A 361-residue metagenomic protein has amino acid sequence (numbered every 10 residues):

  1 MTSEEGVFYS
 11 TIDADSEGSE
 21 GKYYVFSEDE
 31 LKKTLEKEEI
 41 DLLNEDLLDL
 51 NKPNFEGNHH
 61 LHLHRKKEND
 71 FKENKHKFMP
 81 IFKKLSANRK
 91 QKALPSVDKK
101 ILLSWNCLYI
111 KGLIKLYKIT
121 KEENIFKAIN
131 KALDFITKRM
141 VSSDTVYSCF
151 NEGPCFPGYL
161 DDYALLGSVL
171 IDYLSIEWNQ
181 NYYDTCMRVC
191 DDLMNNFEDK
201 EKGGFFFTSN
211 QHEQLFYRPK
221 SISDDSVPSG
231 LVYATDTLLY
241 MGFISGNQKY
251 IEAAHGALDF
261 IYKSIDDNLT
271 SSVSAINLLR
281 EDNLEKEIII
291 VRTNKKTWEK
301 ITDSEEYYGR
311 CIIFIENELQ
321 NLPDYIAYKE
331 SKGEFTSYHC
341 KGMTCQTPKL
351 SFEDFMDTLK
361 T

Functional and structural regions predicted by a protein language model:
M1-T361: Glycan-recognition and catalytic cores of secretory/periplasmic carbohydrate-active enzymes
